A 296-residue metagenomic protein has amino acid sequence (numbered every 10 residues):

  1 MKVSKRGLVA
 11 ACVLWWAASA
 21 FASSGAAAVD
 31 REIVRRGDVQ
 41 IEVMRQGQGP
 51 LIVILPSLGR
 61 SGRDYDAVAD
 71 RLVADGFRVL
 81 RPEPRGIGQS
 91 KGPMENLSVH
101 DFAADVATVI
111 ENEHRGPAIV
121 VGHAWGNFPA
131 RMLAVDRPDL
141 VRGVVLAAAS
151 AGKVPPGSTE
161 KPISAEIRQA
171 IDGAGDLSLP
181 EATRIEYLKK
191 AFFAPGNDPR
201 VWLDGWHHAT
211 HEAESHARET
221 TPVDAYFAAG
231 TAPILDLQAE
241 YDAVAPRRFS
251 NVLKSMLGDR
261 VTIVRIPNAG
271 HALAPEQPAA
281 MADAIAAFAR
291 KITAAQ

Functional and structural regions predicted by a protein language model:
M44-Q89: Conserved HGGG/HGGXW glycine-rich cap/lid loop of the alpha/beta-hydrolase fold
A74, R81-V121: Active-site loop/oxyanion-hole signature of alpha/beta-hydrolase fold enzymes
G122-G126, A130: Gly/Ala-rich beta-loop-alpha elbow adjacent to hydrolase catalytic centers
V135, V144-A174: Flexible "cap/lid" loop of the alpha/beta hydrolase fold
T159-K161, A174-A229: Conserved alpha/beta-hydrolase catalytic His-Asp/Glu region
G230, D236-Q238: Short beta-strand/loop motif that positions the catalytic acidic residue of the alpha/beta-hydrolase fold
Y241-A245: Acidic catalytic loop of the alpha/beta-hydrolase fold
R260-Q296: Catalytic active-site module of serine/aspartate enzymes centered on a nucleophile-bearing elbow/loop
